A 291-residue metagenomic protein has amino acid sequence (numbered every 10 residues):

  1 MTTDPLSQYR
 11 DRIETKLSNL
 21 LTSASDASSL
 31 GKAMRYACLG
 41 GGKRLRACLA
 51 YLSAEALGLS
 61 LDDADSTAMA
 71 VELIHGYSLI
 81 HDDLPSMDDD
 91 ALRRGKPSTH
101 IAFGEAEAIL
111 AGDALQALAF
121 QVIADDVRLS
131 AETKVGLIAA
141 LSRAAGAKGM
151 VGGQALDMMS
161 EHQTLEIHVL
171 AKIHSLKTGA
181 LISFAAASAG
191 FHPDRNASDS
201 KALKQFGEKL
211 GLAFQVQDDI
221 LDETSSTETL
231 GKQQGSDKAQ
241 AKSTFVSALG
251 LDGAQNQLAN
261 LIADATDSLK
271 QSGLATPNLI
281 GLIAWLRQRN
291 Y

Functional and structural regions predicted by a protein language model:
M1-L21: N-terminal amphipathic/basic leader segments beginning at the initiator methionine
S18-L21, S25-L269, L274-R287: Mg2+-dependent prenyl diphosphate-binding active-site environment of isoprenoid biosynthetic enzymes
